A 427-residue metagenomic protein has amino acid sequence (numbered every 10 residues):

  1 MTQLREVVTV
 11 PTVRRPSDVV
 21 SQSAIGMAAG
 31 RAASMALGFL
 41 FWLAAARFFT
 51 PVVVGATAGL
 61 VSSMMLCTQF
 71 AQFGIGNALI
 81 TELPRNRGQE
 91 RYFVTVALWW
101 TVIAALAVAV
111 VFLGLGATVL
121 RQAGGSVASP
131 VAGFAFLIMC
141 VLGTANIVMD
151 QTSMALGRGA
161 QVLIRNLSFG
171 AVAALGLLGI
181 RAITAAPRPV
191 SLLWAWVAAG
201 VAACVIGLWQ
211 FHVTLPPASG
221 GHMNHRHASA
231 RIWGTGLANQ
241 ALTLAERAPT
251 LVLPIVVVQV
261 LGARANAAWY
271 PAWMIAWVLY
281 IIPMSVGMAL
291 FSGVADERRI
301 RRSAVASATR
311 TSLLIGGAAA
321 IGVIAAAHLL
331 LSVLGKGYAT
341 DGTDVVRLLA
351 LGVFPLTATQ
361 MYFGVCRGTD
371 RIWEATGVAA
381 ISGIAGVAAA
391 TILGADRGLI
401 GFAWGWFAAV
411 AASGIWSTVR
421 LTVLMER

Functional and structural regions predicted by a protein language model:
Q3-E6, D18-G76, L237-A263, A379 (+3 more regions): Signature of the first transmembrane helix
L4-P16, R188-A195, I206-A248, D296-R299 (+2 more regions): Interhelical loop/hinge segments that connect adjacent transmembrane helices in multipass membrane
V20-L40, L98, V102, G133-L137 (+10 more regions): Hydrophobic faces of transmembrane alpha-helices in multi-pass small-molecule transporters and flippases across diverse
A56, G88-W100, R301-R310: Membrane-interface alpha-helices at helix entry/exit sites of multi-pass transporters
A71-R87, A272, A276-I300, V365-G368: Helix-loop junctions and terminal segments of transmembrane helices in multi-pass membrane transport/translocation
A117-F136, A263-R264, A325-T357: Interfacial segments at transmembrane-helix termini and the short loops linking adjacent helices
P130-F134, L163-P217, I381-A388, D396-L424: Hydrophobic alpha-helical transmembrane segments
L142-I164, D296, L351-I381: Membrane-interface junctions at transmembrane-helix termini in multi-pass inner-membrane proteins
